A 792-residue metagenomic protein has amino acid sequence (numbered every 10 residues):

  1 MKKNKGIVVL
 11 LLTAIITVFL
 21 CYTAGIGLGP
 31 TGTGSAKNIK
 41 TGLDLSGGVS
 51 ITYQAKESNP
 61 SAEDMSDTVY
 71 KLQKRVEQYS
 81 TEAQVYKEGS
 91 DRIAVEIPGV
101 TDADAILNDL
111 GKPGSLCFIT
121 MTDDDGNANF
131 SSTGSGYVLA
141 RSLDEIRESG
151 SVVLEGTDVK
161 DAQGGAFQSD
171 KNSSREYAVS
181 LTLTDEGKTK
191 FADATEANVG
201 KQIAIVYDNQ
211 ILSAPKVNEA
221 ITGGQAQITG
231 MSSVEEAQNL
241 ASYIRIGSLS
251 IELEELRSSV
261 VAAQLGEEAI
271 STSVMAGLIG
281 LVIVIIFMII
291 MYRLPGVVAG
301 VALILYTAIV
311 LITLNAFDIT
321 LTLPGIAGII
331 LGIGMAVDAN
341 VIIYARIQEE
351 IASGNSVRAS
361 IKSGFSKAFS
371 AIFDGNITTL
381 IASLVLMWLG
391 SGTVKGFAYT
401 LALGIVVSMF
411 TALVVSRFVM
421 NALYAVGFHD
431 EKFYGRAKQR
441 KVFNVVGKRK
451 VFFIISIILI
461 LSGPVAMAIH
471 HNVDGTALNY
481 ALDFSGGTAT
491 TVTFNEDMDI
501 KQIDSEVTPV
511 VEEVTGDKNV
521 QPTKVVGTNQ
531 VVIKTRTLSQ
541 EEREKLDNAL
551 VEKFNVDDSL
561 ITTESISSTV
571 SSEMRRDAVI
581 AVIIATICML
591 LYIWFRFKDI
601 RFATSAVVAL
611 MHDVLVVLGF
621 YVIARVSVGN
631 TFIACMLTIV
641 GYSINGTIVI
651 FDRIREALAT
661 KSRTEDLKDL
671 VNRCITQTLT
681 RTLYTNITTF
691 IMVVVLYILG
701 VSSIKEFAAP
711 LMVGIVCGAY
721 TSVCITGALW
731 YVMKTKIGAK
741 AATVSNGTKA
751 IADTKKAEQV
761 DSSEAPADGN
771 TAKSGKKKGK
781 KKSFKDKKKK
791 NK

Functional and structural regions predicted by a protein language model:
M1-K792: A structural signal for conserved, well-ordered secondary-structure elements that form binding/interaction cores
